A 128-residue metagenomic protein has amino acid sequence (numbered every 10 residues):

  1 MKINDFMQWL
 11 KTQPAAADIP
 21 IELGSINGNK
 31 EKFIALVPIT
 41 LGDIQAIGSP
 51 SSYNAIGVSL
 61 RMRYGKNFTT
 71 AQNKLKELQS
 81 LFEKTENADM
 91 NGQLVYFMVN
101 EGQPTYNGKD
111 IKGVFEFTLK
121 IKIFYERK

Functional and structural regions predicted by a protein language model:
M1-S49, T85-N91: Small/polar-rich, solvent-exposed N-terminal microdomains that initiate assembly or binding
K2-I3, F124-K128: Short hydrophobic/aromatic patches at helix-to-coil boundaries
A15-A17, N29-F33, A55-S59, K112-T118: A general secondary-structure boundary signal
I47-S52, D110-K112: Short, solvent-exposed beta-strand/turn "edge" segments of beta-rich domains on protein surfaces
P50-I56, V95-M98: A short glycine/small-residue-enriched secondary-structure motif
S52-K66, L78, F115-Y125: Oligomerization/assembly interface segments of phage tail-like spikes and tubes
Y64-N87: Mid-chain, well-packed structural core segment of small domains
E83-F124: Acidic-leaning, charged glycine-interspersed low-complexity segments
